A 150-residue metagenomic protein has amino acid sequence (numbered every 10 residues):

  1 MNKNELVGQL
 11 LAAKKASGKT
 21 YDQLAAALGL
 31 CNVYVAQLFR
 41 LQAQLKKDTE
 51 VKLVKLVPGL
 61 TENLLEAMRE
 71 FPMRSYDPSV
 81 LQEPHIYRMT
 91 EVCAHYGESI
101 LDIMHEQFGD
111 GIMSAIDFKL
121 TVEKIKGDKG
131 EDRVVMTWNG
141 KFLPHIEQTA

Functional and structural regions predicted by a protein language model:
G8-Q23: Short basic helix-loop element that most often maps to the first helix and adjoining turn of HTH DNA-binding modules
T20-A27, L53: Short alpha-helical "recognition helix" segments of helix-turn-helix
G29-Q44: Recognition helix of helix-turn-helix/homeodomain-like DNA-binding domains that insert into the DNA major groove
K47-L64: DNA major-groove recognition helix of helix-turn-helix/homeodomain DNA-binding modules
N63-L143: Helix-turn-helix/homeodomain-like alpha-helical modules used for DNA recognition and transcription-factor dimerization
L143-A150: Compositionally biased, non-globular sequence tracts
